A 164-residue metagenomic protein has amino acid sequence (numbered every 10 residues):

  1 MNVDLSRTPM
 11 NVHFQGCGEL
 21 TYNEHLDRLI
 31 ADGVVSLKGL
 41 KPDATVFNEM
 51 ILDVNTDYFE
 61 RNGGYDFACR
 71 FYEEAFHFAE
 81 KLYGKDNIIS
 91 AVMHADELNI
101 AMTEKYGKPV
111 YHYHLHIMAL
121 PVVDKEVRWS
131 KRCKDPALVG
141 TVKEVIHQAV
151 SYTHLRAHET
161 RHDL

Functional and structural regions predicted by a protein language model:
M1-H162: N-terminal nicking endonuclease/strand-transfer module with a His-rich metal-binding environment and a catalytic Tyr
